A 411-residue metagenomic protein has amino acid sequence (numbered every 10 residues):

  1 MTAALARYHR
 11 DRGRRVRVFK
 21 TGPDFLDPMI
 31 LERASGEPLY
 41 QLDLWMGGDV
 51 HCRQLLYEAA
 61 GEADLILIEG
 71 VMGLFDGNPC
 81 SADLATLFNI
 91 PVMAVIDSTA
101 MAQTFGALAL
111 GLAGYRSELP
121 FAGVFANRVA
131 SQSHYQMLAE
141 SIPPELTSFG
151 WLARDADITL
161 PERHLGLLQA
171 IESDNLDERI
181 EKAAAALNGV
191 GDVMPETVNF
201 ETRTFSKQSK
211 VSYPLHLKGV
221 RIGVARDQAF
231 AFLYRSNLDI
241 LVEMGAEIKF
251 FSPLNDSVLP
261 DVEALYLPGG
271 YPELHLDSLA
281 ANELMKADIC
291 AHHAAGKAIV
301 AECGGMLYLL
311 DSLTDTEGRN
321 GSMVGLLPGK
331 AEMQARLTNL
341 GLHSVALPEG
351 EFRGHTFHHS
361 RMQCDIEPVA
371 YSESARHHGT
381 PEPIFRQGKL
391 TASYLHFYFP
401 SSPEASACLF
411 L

Functional and structural regions predicted by a protein language model:
M1-A3, I222: Glycine-rich phosphate-binding P-loop
A3-F88, I96-L119, Q132-Q136: ATP-dependent carboxylate-amine ligase catalytic core
G13-R17, G219-R221, E247, M323: Residues that mark the start of a beta-strand
I90, L146, A294-A298: A short helix->loop->beta-strand "cap" motif at the edges of active sites that frequently abuts
A102-P214: Internal gly/pro-rich beta-alpha loop/helix module that stabilizes soluble enzyme cofactors or their anionic handles
H216-K218, F230-I240, E247, M333-R336 (+1 more regions): C-terminal and late-domain segments of enzyme folds
K218-A294: Phosphate-binding active sites in nucleotide-utilizing proteins
I248, P272-A346: Cysteine-nucleophile active-site neighborhood
